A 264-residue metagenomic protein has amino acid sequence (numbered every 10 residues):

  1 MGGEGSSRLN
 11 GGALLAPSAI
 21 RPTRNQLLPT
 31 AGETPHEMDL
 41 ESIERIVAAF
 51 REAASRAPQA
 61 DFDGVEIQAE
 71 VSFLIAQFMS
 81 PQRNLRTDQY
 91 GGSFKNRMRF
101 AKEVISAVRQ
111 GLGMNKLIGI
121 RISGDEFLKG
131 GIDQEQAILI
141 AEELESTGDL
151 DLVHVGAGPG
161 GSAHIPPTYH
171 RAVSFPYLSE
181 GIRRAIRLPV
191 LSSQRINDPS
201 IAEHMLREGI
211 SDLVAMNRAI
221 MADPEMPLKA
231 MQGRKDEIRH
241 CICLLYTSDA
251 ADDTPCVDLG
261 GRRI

Functional and structural regions predicted by a protein language model:
M1-S248, R263-I264: Flavin-dependent oxidoreductase catalytic cores
A250-D252, C256-R262: Positively charged, low-complexity/disordered segments
